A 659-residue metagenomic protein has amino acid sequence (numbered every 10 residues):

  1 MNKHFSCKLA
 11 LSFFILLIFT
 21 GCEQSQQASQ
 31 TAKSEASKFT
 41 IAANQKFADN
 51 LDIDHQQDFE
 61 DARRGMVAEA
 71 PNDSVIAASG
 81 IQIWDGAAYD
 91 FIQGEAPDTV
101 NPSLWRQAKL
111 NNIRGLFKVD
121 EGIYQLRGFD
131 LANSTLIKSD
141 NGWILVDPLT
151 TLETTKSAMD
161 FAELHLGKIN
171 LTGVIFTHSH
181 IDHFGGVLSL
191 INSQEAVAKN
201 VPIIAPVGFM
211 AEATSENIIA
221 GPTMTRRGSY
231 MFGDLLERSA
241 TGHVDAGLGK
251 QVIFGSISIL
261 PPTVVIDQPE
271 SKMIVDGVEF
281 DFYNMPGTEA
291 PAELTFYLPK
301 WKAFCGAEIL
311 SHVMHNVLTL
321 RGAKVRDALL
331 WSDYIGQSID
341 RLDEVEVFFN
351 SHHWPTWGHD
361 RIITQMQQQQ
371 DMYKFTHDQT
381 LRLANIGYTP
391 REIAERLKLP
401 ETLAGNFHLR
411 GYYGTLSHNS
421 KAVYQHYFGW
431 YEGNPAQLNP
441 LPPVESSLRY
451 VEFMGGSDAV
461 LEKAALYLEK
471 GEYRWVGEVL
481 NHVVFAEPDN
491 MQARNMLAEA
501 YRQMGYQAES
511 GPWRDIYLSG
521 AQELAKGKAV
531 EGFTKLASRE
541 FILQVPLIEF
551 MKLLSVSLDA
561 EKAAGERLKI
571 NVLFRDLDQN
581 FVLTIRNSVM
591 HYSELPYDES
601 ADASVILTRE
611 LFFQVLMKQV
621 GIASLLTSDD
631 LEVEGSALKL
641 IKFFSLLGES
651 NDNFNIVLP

Functional and structural regions predicted by a protein language model:
N2-A10: Bacterial N-terminal signal peptides that target proteins for export
I18-G21: C-terminal motif of bacterial Sec signal peptides marking the signal peptidase cleavage site
Q26-W105, E212, G221-V252, D340-V347 (+1 more regions): Accessory terminal helices/loops
K109-K168, L294-L298, K302-E308: Conserved beta-strand hairpin/beta-sheet module of binuclear metal-dependent hydrolase folds, prominently
G122, I137, D147, A162 (+9 more regions): Divalent metal-coordination and catalytic microenvironments
N141-G142, E153-P202: Active-site metal-binding motif and surrounding structural segment of the metallo-beta-lactamase
G142-I144, T150-E153, F254, S258-T263 (+1 more regions): Metallo-beta-lactamase
E472-E478, F485, D489, E499-P659: Feature captures hydrophobic
